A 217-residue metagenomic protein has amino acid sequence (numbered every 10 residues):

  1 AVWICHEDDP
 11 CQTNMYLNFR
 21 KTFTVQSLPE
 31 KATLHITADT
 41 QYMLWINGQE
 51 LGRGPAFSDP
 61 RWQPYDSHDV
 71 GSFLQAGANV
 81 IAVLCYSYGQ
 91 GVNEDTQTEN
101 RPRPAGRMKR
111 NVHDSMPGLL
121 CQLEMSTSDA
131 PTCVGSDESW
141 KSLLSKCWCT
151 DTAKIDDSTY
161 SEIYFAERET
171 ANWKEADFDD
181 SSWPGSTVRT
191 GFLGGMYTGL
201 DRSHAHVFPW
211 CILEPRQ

Functional and structural regions predicted by a protein language model:
A1-A32, F192-Q217: Extracellular/secretory pathway-exposed regions associated with glycan biology
D8-P10, N14, F19-E169: Accessory beta-strand-rich segments of carbohydrate-active enzymes
A130-Q217: Activation corresponds to long, low-complexity, non-globular regions
